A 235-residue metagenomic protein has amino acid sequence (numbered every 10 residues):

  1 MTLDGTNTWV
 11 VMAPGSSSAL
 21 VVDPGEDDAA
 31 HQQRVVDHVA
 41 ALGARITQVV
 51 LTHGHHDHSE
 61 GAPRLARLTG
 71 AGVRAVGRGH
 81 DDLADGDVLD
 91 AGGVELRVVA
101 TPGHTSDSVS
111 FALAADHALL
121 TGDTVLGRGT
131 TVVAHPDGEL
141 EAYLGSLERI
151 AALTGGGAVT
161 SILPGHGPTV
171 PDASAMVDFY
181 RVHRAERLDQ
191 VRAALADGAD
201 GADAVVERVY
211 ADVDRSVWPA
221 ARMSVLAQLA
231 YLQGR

Functional and structural regions predicted by a protein language model:
M1-L42, S110-G122, G127: Conserved beta-strand hairpin/beta-sheet module of binuclear metal-dependent hydrolase folds, prominently
V11, D23, H53, T101-H104 (+7 more regions): Divalent metal-coordination and catalytic microenvironments
L20-V22, V50, A62, A118-L120 (+1 more regions): Residue-level marker for buried hydrophobic side chains located in beta-strands that build the well-ordered beta-sheet
D28-A29, G54-E60, S106-S108, L126-G129 (+2 more regions): Active-site environment of divalent metal-dependent phosphoester hydrolases
A29-R74: Active-site metal-binding motif and surrounding structural segment of the metallo-beta-lactamase
G86-A114, A118: Core dinuclear metal-dependent hydrolase active-site scaffold
E141-G198: Divalent-metal (often Zn2+) His-rich catalytic cores of metallo-beta-lactamase-fold enzymes
A193-R235: C-terminal regulatory/interaction regions
